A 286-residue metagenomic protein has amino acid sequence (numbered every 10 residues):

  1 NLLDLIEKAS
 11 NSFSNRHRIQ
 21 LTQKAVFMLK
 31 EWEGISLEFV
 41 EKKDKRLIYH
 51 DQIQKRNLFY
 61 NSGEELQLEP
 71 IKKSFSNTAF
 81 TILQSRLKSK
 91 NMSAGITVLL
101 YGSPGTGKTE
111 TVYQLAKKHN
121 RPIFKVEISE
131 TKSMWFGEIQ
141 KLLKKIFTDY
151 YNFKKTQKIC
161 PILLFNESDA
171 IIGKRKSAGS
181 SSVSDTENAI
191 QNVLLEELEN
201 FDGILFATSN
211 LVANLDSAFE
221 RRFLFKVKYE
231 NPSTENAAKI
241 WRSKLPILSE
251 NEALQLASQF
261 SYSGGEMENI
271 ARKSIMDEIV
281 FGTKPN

Functional and structural regions predicted by a protein language model:
N1-A79, A94-G95, L100, K132 (+5 more regions): AAA+ P-loop ATPase mechanoenzymes
K55-A257: Walker A/P-loop NTP-binding motif of AAA+ ATPase domains
K108, I270-A271: Residues at secondary-structure transition points
S209-V212, A271-D277: A general structural signal for short secondary-structure boundary/capping elements
P246-L248, E266-I270: Short acidic alpha-helix initiation/capping motifs at coil-to-helix transition points, especially at protein N-termini
